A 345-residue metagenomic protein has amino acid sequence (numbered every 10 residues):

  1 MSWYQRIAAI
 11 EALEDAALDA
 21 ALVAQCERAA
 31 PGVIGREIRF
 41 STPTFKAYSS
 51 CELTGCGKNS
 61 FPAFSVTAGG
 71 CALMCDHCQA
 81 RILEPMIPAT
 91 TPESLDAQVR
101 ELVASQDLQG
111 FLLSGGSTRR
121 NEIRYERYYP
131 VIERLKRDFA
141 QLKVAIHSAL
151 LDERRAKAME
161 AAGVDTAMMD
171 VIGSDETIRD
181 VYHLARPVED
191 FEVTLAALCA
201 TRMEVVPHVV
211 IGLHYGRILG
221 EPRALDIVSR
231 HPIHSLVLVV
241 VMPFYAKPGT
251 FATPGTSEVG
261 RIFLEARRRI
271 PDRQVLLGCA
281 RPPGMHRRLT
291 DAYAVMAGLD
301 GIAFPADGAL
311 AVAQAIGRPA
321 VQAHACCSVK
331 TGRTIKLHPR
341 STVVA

Functional and structural regions predicted by a protein language model:
M1-G69, L73, H338-A345: Flexible, acidic/Gly-rich N-terminal and inter-domain linker regions that tether and position cofactor-handling modules
F45, S50-P62, T67, H77-V181 (+3 more regions): Conserved Radical SAM active-site core
L135-L142, E204-P207, P271-V275, V295-G298: Short, surface-exposed connector motifs at secondary-structure boundaries
A140-L142, A185-D190, M203, A246-V259 (+2 more regions): Short acidic, glycine/proline-enriched helix-loop-strand junctions
E160-A167, R230-H234, Y293-G301, R318: Glycine-enriched alpha-helix->loop->beta-strand junction motifs that scaffold or abut catalytic
E189-P248, E258-G278, A303-A306: Conserved C-terminal portion of the radical SAM core fold that forms the substrate/S-adenosylmethionine-binding
I218-G220, T250-A252, H286-A292: Short glycine/threonine-rich loop-to-helix capping motif typified by GTGT followed within a few residues by an Asp-Pro
G260-A345: C-terminal accessory regions of radical SAM enzymes
